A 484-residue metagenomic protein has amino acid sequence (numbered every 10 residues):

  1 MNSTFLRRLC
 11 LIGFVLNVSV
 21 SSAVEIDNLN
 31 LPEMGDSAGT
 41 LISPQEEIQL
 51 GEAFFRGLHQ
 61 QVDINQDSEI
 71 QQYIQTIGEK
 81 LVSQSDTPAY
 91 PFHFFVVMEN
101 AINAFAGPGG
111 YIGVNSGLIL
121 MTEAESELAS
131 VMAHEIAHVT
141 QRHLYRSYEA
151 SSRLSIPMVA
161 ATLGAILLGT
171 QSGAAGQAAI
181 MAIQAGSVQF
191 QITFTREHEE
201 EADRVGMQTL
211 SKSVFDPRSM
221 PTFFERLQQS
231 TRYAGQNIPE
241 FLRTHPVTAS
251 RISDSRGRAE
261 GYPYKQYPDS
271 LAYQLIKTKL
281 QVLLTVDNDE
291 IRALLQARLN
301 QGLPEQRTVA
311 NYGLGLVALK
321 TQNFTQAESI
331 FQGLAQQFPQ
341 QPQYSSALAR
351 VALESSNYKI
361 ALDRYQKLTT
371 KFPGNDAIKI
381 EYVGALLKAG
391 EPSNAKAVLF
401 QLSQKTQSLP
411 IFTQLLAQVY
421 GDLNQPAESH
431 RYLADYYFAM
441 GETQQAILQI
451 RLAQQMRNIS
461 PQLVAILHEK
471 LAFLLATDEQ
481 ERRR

Functional and structural regions predicted by a protein language model:
N2-F5, F14, V18-F105, S230-Y233 (+8 more regions): Hydrophobic or amphipathic, alpha-helical segments that drive membrane association/targeting
E33-L41, E52, I64, Q72 (+4 more regions): Extracytoplasmic and endomembrane cell-envelope/extracellular-matrix remodeling and assembly machinery
V114, S130-H138, R142-H143, A202: Active-site recognition of the HExxH zinc-binding catalytic motif
S116-S130, E197: Short pre-active-site segment immediately N-terminal to the catalytic Zn-binding motif
S126, I136-R153: Catalytic Zn2+-binding segment of zinc metalloproteases
I156-Q171, A178-F190: Membrane-active amphipathic alpha-helices enriched in small hydrophobic residues
